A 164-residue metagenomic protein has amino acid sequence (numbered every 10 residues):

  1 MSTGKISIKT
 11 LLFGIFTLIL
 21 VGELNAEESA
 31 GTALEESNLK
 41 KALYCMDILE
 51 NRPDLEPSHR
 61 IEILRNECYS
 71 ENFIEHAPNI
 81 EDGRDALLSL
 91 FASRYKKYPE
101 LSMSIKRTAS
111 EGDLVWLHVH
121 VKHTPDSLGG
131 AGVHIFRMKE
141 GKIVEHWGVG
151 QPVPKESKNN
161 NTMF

Functional and structural regions predicted by a protein language model:
M1-L12: Bacterial N-terminal signal peptides that target proteins for export
L11-L20: Bacterial N-terminal signal peptides
G22-F164: C-terminal and inter-domain tail/linker signature
